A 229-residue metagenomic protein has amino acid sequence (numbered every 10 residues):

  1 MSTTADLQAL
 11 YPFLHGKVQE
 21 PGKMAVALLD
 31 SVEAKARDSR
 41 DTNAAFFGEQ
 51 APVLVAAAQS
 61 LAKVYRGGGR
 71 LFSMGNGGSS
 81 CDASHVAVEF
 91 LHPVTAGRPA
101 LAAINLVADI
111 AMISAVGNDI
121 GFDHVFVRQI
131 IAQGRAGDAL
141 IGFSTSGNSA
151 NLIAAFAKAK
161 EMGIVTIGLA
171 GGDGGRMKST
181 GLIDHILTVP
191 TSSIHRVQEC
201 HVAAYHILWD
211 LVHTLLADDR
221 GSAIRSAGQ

Functional and structural regions predicted by a protein language model:
M1-F46: Cofactor-/ligand-binding subdomain signature composed of acidic, glycine-rich, tryptophan-containing flexible loops
L28, Q50-V53, N76-S79, K160: Residue-level recognition of alpha-helical structural elements
F47-G67: A short, well-structured juxtamembrane/interface segment
V64-R66, S73, A87-E89: A glycine-rich, hydrophobic loop/mini-helix early in the fold
G67-G77, L140-G142: Short glycine-rich or small-residue beta-strand-to-loop segments that form or flank ligand, phosphate, metal/Fe-S
S79-S222: Glycine-rich phosphate-binding loops that contact phosphosugars or nucleotide phosphates
G221-Q229: Cytosolic juxtamembrane C-terminal amphipathic helix followed by a basic/polar low-complexity tail immediately after
